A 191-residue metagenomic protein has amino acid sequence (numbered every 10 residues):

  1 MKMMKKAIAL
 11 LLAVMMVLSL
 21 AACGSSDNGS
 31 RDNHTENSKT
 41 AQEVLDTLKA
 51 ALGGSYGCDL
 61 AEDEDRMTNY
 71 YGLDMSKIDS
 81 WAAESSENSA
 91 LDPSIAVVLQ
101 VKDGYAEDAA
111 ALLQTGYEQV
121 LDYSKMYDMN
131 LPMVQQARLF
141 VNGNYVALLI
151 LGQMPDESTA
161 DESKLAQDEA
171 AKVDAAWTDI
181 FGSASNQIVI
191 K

Functional and structural regions predicted by a protein language model:
M1-L11: Bacterial N-terminal signal peptides that target proteins for export
L18-A22: C-terminal motif of bacterial Sec signal peptides marking the signal peptidase cleavage site
G24-D27: Bacterial signal peptide processing site
Y56-S94: Short, compositionally biased low-complexity segments enriched in polar/charged residues
I78, D92-A96, P132-V134, N142-G143: Extracytoplasmic
D92-A106: A short acidic-to-branched-hydrophobic micro-motif
A106, A110-N144, I188: Short Gly/Thr-rich strand-loop-strand
L131-K191: A short, solvent-exposed beta-edge/loop patch
